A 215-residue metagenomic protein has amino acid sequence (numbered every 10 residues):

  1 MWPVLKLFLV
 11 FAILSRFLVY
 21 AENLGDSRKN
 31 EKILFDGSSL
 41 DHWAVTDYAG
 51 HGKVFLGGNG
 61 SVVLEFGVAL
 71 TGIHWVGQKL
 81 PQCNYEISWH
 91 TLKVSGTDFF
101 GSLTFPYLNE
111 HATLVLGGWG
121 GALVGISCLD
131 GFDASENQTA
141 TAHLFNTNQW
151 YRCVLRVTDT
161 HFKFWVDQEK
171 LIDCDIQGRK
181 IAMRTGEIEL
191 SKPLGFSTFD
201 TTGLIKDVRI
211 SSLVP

Functional and structural regions predicted by a protein language model:
W2-V10: Sec-dependent signal peptide recognition, specifically the positively charged N-region followed immediately by
F8, L18-V19: Cleavable N-terminal signal peptides
I13-F17: Hydrophobic core
V19-P215: Carbohydrate-interacting regions of secretory-pathway proteins
